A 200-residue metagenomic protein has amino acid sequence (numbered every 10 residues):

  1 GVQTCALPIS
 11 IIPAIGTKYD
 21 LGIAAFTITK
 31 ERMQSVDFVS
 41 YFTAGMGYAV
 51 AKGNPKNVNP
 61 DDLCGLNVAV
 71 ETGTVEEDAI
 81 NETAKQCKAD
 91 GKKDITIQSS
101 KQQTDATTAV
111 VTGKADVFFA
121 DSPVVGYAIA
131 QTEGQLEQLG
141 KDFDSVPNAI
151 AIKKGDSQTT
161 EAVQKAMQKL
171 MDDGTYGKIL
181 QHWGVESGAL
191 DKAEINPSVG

Functional and structural regions predicted by a protein language model:
G1, C5-L7: Short, small-residue-biased leader/transition segments that mark boundaries at the very start of proteins
I11-A25, M33-G45, L139: Short beta-strand-centered segments that line the small-molecule binding cleft or hinge of alpha/beta clamshell
A14-I15, L63, V110-V111, I150 (+1 more regions): Hydrophobic residues within well-ordered alpha-helices
A25-M33, N81-T83, V111-D144: A ligand-binding cleft/hinge motif common to bilobed small-molecule-binding domains
F42-A51, A130-Q168, E186-G200: Periplasmic-binding protein-like
A51-V68: Flexible hinge/capping segments at coil-to-helix
E76-N81, M167-W183: Periplasmic-binding protein-like
E76-S99, I129-E133: Ligand-binding cleft/hinge of the Venus flytrap
